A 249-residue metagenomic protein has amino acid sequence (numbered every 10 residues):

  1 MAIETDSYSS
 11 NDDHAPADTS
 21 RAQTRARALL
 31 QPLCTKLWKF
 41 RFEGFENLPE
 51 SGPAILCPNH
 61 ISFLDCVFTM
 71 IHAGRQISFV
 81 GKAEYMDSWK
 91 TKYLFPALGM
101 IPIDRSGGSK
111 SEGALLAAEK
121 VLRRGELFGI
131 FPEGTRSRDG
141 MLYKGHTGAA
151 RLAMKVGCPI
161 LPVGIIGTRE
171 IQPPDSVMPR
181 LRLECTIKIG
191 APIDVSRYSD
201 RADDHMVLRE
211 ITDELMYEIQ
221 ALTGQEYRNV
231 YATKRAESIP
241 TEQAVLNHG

Functional and structural regions predicted by a protein language model:
A2-A22, E112-G249: Non-catalytic C-terminal accessory region of glycerolipid acyltransferases and related lyso-lipid remodeling enzymes
A2-E50, R75, S88-L98: A transmembrane-helix-recognition feature enriched in membrane-embedded lipid enzymes and envelope glyco-/phospholipid
L29-Q31, L98-R105, P132-R136: Short, basic, glycine/proline-bearing loop/turn elements
Q31, V67, A150-R151: Active-site phosphate/pyrophosphate- and oxyanion-stabilizing loops and adjacent acidic/basic residues in soluble
T35-E43, K110-E112, R169-Q172: Short gly/ser/thr-rich secondary-structure transition/capping motifs
T35-K36, L48-S109: Catalytic core of membrane glycerolipid acyltransferases/transacylases, capturing the structured, soluble-facing
F42, M100-P102, I160, T186: Conserved beta-strand scaffold positions in the cores of enzyme catalytic domains, especially in NTP/NDP-utilizing
E46, A83, D104, G164 (+1 more regions): Residues at the C-termini of beta-strands that transition into short coil/loop
